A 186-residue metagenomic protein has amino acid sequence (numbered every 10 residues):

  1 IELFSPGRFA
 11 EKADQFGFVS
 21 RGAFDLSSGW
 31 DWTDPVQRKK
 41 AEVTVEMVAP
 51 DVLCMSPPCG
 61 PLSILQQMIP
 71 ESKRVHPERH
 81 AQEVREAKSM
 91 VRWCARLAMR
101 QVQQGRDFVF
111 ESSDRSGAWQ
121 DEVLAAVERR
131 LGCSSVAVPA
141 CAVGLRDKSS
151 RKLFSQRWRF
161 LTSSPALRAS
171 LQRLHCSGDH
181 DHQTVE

Functional and structural regions predicted by a protein language model:
I1-E186: Conserved active-site and SAM-binding loop architecture of S-adenosyl-L-methionine-dependent nucleic-acid
